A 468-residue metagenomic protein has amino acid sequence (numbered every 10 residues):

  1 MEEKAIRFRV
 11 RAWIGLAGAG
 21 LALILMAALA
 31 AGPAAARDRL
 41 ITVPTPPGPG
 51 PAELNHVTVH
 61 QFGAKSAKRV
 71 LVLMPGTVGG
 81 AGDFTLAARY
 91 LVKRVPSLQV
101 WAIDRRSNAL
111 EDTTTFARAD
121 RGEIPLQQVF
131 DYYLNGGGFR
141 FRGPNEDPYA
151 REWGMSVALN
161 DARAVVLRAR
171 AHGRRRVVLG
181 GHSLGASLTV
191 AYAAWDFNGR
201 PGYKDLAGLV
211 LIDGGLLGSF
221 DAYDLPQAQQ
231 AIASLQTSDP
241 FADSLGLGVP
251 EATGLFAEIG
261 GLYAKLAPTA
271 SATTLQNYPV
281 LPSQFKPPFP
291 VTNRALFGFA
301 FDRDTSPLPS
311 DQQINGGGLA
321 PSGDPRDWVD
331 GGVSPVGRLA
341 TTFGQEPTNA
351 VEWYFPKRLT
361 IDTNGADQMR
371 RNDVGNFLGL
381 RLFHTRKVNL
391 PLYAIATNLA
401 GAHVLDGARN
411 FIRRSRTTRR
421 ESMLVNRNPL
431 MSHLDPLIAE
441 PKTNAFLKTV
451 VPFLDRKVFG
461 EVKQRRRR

Functional and structural regions predicted by a protein language model:
R37-F62: N-terminal cap/lid segment of alpha/beta-hydrolase-fold proteins
A64-R121: Short, surface-exposed "cap/lid" segments of acyl-processing enzymes
D120-R170: Alpha/beta-hydrolase active-site loop
G180-G185, T189: Gly/Ala-rich beta-loop-alpha elbow adjacent to hydrolase catalytic centers
R200-L217: A conserved short beta-strand
F220-L399, H403: Alpha/beta-hydrolase
I395-L424: Conserved loop-alpha-helix segment in the C-terminal half of the alpha/beta-hydrolase fold that carries the catalytic
R420-R468: Catalytic active-site module of serine/aspartate enzymes centered on a nucleophile-bearing elbow/loop
